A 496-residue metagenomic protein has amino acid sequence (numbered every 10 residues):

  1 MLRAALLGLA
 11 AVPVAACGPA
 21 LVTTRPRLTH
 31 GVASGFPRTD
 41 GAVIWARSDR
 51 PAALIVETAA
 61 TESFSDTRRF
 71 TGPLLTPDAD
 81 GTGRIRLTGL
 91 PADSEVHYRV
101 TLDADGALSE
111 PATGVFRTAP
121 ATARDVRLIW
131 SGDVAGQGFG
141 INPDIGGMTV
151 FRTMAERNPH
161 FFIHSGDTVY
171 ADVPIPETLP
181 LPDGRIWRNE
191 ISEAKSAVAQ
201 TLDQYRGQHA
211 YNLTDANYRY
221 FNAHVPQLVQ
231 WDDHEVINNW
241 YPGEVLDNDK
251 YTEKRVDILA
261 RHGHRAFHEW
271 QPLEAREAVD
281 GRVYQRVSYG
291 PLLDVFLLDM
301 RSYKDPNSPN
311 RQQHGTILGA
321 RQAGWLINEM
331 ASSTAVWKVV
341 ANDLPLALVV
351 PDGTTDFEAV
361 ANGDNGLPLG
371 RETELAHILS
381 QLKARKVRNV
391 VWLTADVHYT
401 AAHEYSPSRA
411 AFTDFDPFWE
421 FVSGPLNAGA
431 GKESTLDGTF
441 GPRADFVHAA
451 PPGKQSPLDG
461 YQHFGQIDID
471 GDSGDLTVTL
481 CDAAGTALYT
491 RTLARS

Functional and structural regions predicted by a protein language model:
R3-L6, G18-S496: Metal-dependent phosphoester/phosphodiester hydrolase catalytic core
L7-A11: Hydrophobic helical h-region of N-terminal Sec-dependent signal peptides in bacterial secretory/periplasmic proteins
